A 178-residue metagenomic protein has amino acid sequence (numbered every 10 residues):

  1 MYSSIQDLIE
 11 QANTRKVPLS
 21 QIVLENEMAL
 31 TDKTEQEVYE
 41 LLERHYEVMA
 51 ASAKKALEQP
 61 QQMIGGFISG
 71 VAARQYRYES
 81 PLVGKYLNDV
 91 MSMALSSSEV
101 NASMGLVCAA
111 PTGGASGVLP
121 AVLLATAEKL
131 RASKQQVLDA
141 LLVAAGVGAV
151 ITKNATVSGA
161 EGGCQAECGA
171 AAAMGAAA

Functional and structural regions predicted by a protein language model:
M1-G105, E128-K129: Generic N-terminal targeting/processing segments that precede catalytic cores or assembly contacts
M63-F67, S133-L142: Short alpha-helical "patches" and their helix-cap loops
P81, A110-G113, Q135, G159-A166: Alpha-helix capping and helix-loop boundary segments enriched in small/acidic/polar residues
L82, A110-S116, E128, V150: Glycine- and small hydrophobic-enriched segments that form the cores of compact globular domains
G84-N101, Q136-T156: Acidic-glycine-rich active-site phosphate/pyrophosphate-binding loop
M104-V122, A166-A171: Conserved phosphate/anionic-ligand binding catalytic regions in large, soluble enzymes, centered on
P120-A132: Alpha-helical support elements that line or immediately flank enzyme active sites and cofactor-binding pockets
L142-A178: A structural-propensity feature for long, helix-poor, extended segments
